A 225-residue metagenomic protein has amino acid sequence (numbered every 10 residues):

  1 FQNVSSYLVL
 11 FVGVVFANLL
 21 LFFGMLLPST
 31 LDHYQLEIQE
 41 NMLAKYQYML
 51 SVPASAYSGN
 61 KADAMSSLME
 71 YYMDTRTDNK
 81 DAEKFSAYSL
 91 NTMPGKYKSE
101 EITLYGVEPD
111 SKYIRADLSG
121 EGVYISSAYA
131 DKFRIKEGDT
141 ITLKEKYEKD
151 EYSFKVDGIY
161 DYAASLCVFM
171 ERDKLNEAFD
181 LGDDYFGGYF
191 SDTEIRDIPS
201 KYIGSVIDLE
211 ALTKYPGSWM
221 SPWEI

Functional and structural regions predicted by a protein language model:
F1-N3, A116-D117: Helix-boundary and loop/linker segments of multi-pass membrane transporters
N3-L8, E145-Y147: Short hydrophobic/aromatic-rich motifs at helix boundaries and adjacent loops
S5-D32: Short, strongly hydrophobic transmembrane alpha-helices
S29, H33-I225: Basic-flanked hydrophobic alpha-helices used for secretion and membrane insertion
